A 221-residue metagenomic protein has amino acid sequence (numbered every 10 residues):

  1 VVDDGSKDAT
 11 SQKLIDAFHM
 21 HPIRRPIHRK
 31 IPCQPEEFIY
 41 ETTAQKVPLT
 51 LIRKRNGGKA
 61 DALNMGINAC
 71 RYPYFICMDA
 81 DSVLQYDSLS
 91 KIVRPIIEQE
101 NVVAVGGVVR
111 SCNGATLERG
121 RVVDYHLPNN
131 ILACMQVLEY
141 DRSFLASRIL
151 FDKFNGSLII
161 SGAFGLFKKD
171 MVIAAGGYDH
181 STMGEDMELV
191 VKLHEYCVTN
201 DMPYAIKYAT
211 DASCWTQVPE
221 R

Functional and structural regions predicted by a protein language model:
D3-H19, I23: A conserved acidic beta->alpha catalytic loop
D4, D79-V83, S181: The conserved acidic donor/metal-binding loop of glycosyltransferases
G5-K7, V83-L84, R110, L166 (+2 more regions): A short, conserved beta-strand element in the Rossmann-like catalytic core that flanks the donor/metal-binding loop
I23-T50, R55-A62, N68, Y86-M183 (+1 more regions): Long helical/loop segments within the catalytic core of UDP-sugar-dependent glycosyltransferases, especially the large
F75: Short aromatic/hydrophobic "clamp" motif used to bind/position activated sugar donors
S181, K192-C214: Catalytic donor-sugar/metal-binding loop of nucleotide-sugar-dependent glycosyltransferases
M183-L189: Acidic donor-binding loop at a coil-to-helix junction in glycosyltransferase catalytic cores that engages
T216-R221: Nucleotide-sugar-dependent glycosyltransferase catalytic core
